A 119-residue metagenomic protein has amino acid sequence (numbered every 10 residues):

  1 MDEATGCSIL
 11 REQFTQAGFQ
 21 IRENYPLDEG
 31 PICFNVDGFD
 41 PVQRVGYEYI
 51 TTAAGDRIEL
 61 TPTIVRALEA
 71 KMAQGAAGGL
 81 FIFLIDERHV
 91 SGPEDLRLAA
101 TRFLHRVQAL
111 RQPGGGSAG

Functional and structural regions predicted by a protein language model:
M1-N24: Acidic-basic catalytic patches of nuclease active cores, encompassing PD-(D/E)XK and other metal-cofactor nuclease
G6-C7, P31-I32, I64: Amphipathic coiled-coil/heptad-repeat helices and related helical stalk/stem segments that mediate oligomerization
E12, G38, A73: Surface-exposed charge patches
N24-P31: Short, solvent-exposed loop/turn elements at beta->coil junctions and helix N-caps that rim active or binding pockets
G30, F39-P41, A76-A77: Flexible, charged surface loops at secondary-structure boundaries
V36-E48: Active-site beta-strand-loop-beta-strand hairpin of nuclease catalytic cores that positions key catalytic residues
T51-Q108: Catalytic cores of nucleic-acid endonucleases
Q112-G119: Short acidic DE-rich linear segments
